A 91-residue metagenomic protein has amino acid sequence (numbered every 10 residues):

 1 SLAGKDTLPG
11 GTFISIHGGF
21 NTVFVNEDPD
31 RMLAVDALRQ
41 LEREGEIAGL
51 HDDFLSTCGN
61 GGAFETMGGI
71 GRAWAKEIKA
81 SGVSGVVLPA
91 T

Functional and structural regions predicted by a protein language model:
S1-T91: An N-terminal assembly and electron-transfer interface module characteristic of large anaerobic redox and radical
